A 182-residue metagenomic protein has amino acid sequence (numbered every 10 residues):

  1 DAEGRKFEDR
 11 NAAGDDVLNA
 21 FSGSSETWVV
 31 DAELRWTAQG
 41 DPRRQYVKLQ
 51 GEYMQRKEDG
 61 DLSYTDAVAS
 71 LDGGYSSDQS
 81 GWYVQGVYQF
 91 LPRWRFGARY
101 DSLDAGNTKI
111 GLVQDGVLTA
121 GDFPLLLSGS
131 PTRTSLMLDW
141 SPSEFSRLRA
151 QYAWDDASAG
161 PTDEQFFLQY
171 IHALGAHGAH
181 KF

Functional and structural regions predicted by a protein language model:
D1-F182: Outer-membrane beta-barrel pore domains
